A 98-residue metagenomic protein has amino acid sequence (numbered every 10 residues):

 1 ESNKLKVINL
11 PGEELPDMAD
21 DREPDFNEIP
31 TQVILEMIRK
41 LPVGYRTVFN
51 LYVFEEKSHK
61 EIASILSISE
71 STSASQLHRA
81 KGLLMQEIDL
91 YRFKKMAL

Functional and structural regions predicted by a protein language model:
N3-T31, S58: Internal acidic/polar
L5-N9, E13, S64-I65, K81-L98: C-terminal edge and immediately downstream basic/flexible tail or linker adjoining helix-turn-helix-like DNA-binding
V33-P42: Short amphipathic alpha-helical boundary/capping segments
V48-Y52: A short pre-motif secondary-structure segment
S58, S67-T72: Helix-turn-helix DNA-binding motif, specifically the short coil turn and the N-cap/start of the second
Q76-R79: Residues within the DNA-recognition helix of helix-turn-helix
